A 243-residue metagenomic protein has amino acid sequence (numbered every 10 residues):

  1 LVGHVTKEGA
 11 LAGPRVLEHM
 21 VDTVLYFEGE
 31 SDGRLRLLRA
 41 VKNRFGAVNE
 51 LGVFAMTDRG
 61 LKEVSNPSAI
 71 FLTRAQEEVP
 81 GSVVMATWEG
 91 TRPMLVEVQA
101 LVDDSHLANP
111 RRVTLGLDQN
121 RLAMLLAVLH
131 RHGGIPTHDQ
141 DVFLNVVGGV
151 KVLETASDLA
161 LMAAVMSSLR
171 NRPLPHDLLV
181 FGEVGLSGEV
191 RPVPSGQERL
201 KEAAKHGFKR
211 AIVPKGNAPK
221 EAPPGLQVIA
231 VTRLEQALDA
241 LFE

Functional and structural regions predicted by a protein language model:
L1-E243: Peripheral, non-AAA+ core regions of ATP-driven protein-machinery
